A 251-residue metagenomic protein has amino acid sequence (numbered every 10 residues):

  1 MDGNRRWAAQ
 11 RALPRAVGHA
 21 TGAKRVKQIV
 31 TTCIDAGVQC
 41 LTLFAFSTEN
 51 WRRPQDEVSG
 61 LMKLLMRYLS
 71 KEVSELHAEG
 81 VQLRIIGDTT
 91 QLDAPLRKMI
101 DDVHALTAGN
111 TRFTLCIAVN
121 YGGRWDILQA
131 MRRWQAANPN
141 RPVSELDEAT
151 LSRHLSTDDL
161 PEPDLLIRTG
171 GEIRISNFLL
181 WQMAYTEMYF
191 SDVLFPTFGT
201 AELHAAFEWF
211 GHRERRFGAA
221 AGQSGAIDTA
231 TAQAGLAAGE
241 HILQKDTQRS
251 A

Functional and structural regions predicted by a protein language model:
M1-A251: Flexible, compositionally biased loop and terminal segments
